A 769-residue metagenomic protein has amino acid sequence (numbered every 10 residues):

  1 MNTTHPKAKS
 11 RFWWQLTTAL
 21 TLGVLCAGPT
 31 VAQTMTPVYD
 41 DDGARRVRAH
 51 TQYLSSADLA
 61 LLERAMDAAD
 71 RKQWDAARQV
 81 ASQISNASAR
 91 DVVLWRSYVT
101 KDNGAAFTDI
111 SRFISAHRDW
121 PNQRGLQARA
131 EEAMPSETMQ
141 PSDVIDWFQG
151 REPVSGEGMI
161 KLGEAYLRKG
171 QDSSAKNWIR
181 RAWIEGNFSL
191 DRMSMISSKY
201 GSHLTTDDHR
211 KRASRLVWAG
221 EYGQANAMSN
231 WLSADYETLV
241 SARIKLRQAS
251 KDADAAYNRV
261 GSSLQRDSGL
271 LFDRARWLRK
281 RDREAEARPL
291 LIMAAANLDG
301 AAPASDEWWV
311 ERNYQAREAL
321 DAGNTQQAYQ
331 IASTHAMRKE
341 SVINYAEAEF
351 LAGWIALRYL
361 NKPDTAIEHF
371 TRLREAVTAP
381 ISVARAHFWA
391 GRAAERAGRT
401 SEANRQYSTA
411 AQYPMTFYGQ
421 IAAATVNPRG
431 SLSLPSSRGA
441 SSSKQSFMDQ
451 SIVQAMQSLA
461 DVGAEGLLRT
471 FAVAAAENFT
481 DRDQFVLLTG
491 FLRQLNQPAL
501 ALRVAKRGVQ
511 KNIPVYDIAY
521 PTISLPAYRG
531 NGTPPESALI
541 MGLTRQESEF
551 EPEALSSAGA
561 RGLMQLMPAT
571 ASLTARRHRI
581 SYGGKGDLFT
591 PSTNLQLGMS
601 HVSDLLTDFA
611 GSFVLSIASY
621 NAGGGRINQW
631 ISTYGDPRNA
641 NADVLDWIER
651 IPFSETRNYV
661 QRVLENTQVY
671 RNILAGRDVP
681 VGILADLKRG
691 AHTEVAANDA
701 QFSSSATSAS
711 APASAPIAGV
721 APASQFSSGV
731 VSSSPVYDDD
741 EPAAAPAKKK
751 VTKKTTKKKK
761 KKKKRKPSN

Functional and structural regions predicted by a protein language model:
A32-D58, K688-N769: Compositionally biased, proline/threonine/alanine/serine-rich low-complexity intrinsically disordered stretches
V47-L54, R78-S88, V99-D102, S111-P121 (+14 more regions): Solenoid-like repeat scaffolds
L61, L94, I110, Q127-A130 (+9 more regions): TPR repeat positional signature
R64, L94-S97, A130, L162 (+9 more regions): Structural register within alpha-helical repeat arrays
A68, K101, M134, Y166 (+8 more regions): Residue at a conserved register position within TPR or TPR-like alpha-solenoid repeats
R71, T100, E137-T138, K169 (+7 more regions): Structural motif corresponding to the intra-repeat A-B loop/turn of tetratricopeptide repeats
W95-R96, I110-A116, N258, E286 (+10 more regions): Catalytic glycan-binding domains that act on GlcNAc-containing polysaccharides
